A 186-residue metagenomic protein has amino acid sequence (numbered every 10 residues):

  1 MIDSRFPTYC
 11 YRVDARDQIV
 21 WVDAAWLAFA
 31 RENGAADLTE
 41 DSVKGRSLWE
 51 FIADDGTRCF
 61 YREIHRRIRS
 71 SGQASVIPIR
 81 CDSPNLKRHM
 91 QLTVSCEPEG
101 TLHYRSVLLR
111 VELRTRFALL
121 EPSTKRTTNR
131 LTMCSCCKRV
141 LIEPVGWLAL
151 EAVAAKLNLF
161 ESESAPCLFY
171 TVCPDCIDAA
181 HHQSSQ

Functional and structural regions predicted by a protein language model:
I2-S4: PAS/LOV-family sensory domains
P7-E121: Sensory/regulatory domains in signal-transduction proteins
V20-W21, L141, C167-D175: PAS-family sensory domains
V111-K125, E151-F160: Short Cys/His-rich Zn2+-coordinating modules
T127-M133, P166-Y170: Short metal-coordination and nucleic-acid-contact micro-motifs, chiefly zinc-binding Cys/His arrays
C134-C137, C173: Short cysteine-rich clusters marking metal-coordination/redox-active sites
K138-S164: Short recognition patches in nucleic-acid-associated and regulatory proteins
I142, D178-H181: Short functional micro-motifs and their immediate structural scaffolds
